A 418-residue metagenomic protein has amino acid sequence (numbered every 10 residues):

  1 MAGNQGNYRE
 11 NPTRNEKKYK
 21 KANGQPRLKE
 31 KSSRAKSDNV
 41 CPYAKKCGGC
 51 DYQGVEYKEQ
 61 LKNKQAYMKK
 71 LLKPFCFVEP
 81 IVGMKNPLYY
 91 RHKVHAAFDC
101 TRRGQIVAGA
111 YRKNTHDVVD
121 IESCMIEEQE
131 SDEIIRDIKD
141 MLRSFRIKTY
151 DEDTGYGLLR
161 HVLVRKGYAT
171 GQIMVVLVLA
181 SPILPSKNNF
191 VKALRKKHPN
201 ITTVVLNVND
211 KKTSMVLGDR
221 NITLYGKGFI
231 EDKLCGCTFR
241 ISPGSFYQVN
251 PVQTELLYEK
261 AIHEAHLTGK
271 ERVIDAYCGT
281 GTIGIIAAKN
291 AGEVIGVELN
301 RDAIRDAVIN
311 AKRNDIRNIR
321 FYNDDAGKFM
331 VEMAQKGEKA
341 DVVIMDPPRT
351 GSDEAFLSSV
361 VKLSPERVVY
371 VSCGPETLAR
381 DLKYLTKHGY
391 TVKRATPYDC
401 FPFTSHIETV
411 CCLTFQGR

Functional and structural regions predicted by a protein language model:
A2-K31, S186-N188, K192-R418: Rossmann-like S-adenosyl-L-methionine
A35-N39, K45-T149, A169, L184: Extended interfacial segments that mediate partner engagement and assembly in macromolecular machines
P80-P87, E152-D153, H161, R165 (+1 more regions): Short, solvent-exposed loop/turn elements at beta->coil junctions and helix N-caps that rim active or binding pockets
H92, G171-I173, K270-E271: Nucleotide donor/acceptor-binding cores
D99, V164, G171-A180, T238-S242 (+1 more regions): Short, aliphatic-rich beta-strand segments
G109-R112, V176-V178, A307: Short, acidic/hydrophobic/Gly-rich beta-strand patch recurrent on exposed beta strands that often constitutes part
D120-E122, I126, S131, I135 (+3 more regions): Accessory substrate-recognition/RNA-binding modules or partner subunits associated with SAM-dependent
T149-Y156, V273: Short helix/loop segment immediately N-terminal to the Walker
